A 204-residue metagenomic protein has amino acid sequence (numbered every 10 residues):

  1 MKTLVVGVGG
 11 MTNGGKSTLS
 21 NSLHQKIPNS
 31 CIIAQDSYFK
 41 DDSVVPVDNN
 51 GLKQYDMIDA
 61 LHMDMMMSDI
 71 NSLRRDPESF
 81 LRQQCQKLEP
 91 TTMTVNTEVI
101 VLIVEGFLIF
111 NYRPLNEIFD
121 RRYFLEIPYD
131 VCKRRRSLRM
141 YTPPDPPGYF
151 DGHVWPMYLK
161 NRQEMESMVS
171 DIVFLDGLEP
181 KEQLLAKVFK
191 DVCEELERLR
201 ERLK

Functional and structural regions predicted by a protein language model:
K2-T3, T97-V99, L138-Y141, P156-K204: NTP-dependent small-molecule kinase module
V6-G7: Short hydrophobic/aromatic beta-strand immediately N-terminal to the Walker A/P-loop
M11: P-loop (Walker A) phosphate-binding loop of NTP-binding proteins
K16: Conserved lysine of the Walker
L19: Hydrophobic positions on the alpha1 helix immediately C-terminal to the Walker A/P-loop
Q25-I33: Post-Walker A helix-loop "phosphate-sensing" segment adjacent to the P-loop in P-loop NTPases
C31, K40-E89, V101: Conserved nucleotide-sensing/catalytic segment adjacent to the nucleotide-binding pocket in NTP-handling enzymes
N50-K53, R113-E164: A glycine- and Lys/Arg-enriched "phosphate-lid" helix/loop adjacent to the NTP-binding pocket of small-molecule kinases
